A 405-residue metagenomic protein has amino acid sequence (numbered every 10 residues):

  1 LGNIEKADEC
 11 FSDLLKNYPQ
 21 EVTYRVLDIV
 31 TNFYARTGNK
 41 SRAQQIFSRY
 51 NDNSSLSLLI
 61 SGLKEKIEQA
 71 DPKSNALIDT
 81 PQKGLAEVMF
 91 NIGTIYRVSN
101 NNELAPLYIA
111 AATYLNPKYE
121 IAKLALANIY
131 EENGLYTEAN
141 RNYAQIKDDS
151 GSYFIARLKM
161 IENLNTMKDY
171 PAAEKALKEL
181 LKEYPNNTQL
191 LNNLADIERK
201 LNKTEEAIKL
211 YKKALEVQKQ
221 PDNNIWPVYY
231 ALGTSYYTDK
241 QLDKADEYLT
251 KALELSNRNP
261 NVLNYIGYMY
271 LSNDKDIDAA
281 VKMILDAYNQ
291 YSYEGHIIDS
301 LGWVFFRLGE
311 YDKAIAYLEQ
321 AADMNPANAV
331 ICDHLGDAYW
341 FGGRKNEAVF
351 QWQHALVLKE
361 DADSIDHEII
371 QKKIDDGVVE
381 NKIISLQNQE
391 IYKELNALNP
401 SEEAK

Functional and structural regions predicted by a protein language model:
N17-Q20, D52-N53, P81, L115 (+8 more regions): Structural marker of alpha-solenoid helical repeat scaffolds
E21-T23, L56-S57, L85, I92 (+9 more regions): Residue-level recognition of tetratricopeptide repeat
Y24-V26, I60, A122, A156 (+7 more regions): TPR alpha-solenoid repeat register
N32, T94, N128, E162 (+5 more regions): Residue-level recognition of tetratricopeptide repeat
R36, K66, V98, E132-N133 (+8 more regions): Register position in tetratricopeptide repeats
K66, A70-I95, N346-K405: Terminal, low-structured helical/coil segments at or just beyond the last alpha-helical repeat
